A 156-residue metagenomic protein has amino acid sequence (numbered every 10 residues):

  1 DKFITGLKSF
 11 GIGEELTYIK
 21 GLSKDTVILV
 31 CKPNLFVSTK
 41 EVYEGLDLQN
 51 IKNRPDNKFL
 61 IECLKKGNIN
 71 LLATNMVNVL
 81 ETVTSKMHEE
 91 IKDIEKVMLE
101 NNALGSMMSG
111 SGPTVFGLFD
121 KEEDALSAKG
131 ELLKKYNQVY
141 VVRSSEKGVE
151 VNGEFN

Functional and structural regions predicted by a protein language model:
D1-G105, L118-N156: ATP-dependent small-molecule kinase catalytic core of the GHMP/sugar-kinase superfamily and closely related
P113-V115: Conserved glycine-rich beta-strand-loop-beta hairpin in the small C-terminal domain of fold type I
